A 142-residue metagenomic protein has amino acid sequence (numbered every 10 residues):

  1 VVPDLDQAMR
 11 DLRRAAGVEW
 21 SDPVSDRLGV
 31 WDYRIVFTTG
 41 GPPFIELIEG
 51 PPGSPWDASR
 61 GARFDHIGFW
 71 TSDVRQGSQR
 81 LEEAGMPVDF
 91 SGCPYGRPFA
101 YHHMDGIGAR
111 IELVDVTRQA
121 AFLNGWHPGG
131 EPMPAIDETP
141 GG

Functional and structural regions predicted by a protein language model:
V1-M9, A62-T71, N124-G142: N-terminal beta-strand motif that seeds the catalytic metal site of vicinal oxygen chelate
V1-P3, V36-T39, W56-R75, H103: Vicinal oxygen chelate
V2, L12, T38, P42-I48 (+3 more regions): Short, structured motif recognition centered on aromatic/hydrophobic residues
D4-E19, Q76-A84: Amphipathic alpha-helical segments
D11-A15, L28-W31, E46-E49, E83 (+1 more regions): An N-terminus-focused feature that recognizes amino-terminal "leader" regions
A16-D26, E83-G92: Short secondary-structure junctions
W20, V24-P55: A glycine-rich, hydrophobic loop/mini-helix early in the fold
V36-F37, E46, Q79-G142: Vicinal oxygen chelate
